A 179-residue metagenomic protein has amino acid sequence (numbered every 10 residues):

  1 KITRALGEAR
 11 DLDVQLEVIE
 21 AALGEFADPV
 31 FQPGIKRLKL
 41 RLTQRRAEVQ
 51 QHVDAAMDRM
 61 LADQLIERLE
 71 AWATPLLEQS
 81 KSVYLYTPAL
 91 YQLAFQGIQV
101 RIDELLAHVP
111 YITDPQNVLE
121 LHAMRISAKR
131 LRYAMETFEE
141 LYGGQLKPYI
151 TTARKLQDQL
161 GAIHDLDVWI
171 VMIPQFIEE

Functional and structural regions predicted by a protein language model:
K1-E179: Function-determining surface determinants
